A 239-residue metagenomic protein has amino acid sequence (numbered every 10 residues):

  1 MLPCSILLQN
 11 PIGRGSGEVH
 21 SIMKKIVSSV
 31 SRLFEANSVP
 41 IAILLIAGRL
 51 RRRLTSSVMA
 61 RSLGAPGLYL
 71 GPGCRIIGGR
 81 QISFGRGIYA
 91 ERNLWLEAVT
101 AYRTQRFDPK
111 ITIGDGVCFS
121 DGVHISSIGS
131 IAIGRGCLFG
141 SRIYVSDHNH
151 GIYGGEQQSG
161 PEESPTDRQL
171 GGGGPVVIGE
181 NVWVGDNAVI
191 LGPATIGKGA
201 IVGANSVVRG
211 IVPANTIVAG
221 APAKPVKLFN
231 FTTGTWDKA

Functional and structural regions predicted by a protein language model:
L2-D147, P175-N181, A188, K198 (+3 more regions): Domain-scale signature associated with acetyltransferase and cell-envelope carbohydrate enzymes
S141, A204-N205: Active-site-proximal glycine-rich helix-loop-beta segment
G151-P165, T235-K238: Mobile, glycine-enriched helix-loop/loop "lid" segments at the mouths of ligand-binding/catalytic clefts that gate
Q157-V177, N181: Surface-exposed acidic, glycine/proline-enriched linker/cap segments that occur as 15-30-residue helix-coil
A194, N205-S206, V212, A221: Short beta-to-alpha loop/turn elements within the nucleotide-binding domains of ABC transporters
V218: Conserved active-site beta-strand element of glycosyltransferases/polysaccharide synthases
